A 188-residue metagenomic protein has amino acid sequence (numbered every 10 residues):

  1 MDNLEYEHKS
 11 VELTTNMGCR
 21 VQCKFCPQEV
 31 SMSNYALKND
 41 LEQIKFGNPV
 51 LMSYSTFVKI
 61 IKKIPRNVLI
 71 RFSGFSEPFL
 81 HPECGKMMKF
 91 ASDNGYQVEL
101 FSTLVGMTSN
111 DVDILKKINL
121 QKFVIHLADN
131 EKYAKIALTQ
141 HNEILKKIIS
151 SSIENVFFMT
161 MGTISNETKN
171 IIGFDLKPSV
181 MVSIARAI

Functional and structural regions predicted by a protein language model:
M1-K122: Conserved alpha-helical substructure of the radical SAM core
S55, H81-I188: Conserved AdoMet/S-adenosylmethionine-binding subsite of the radical SAM
